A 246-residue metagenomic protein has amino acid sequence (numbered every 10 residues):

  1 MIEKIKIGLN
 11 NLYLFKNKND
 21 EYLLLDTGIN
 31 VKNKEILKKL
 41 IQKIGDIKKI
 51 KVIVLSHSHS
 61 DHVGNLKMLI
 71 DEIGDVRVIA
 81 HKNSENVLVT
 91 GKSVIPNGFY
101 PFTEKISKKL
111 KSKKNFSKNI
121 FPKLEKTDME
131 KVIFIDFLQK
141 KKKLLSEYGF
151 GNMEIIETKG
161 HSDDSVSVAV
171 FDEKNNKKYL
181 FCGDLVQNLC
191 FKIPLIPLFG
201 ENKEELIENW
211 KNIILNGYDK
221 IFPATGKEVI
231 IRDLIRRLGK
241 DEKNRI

Functional and structural regions predicted by a protein language model:
M1-K43, S167-Q187: Conserved beta-strand hairpin/beta-sheet module of binuclear metal-dependent hydrolase folds, prominently
E21, I73-V76, Y218: A short helix->loop->beta-strand "cap" motif at the edges of active sites that frequently abuts
L23-L25, V54, V78, Y179-F181 (+1 more regions): Residue-level marker for buried hydrophobic side chains located in beta-strands that build the well-ordered beta-sheet
I29-V31, N152-R232: Metallo-beta-lactamase
K34-S84: Active-site metal-binding motif and surrounding structural segment of the metallo-beta-lactamase
E85-I156, E205-I214, Y218-D219: Metallo-beta-lactamase
V94-F99, F199-G200, G239-D241: Short, hinge-like loop/turn segments at secondary-structure boundaries
T225-I246: Binuclear metal-ion centers of metallo-dependent hydrolases, dominated by the metallo-beta-lactamase
